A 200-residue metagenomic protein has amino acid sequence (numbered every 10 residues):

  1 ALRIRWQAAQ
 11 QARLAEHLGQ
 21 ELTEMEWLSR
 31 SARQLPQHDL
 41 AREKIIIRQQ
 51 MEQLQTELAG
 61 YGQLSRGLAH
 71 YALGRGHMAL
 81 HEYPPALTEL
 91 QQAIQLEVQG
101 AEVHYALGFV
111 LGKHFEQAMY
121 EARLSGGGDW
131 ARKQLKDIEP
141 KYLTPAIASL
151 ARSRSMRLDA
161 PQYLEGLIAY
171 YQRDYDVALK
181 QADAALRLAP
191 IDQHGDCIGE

Functional and structural regions predicted by a protein language model:
A1-A12, H17, H104, Y175-L179 (+2 more regions): Short intrinsically disordered, low-complexity coil segments enriched in acidic
A1-I147, S155-Q162: Charged/polar helix/coil "stalk" or linker segments at domain boundaries
W130-G199: C-terminal luminal/periplasmic domains and tails of membrane-associated envelope-modifying transferases
